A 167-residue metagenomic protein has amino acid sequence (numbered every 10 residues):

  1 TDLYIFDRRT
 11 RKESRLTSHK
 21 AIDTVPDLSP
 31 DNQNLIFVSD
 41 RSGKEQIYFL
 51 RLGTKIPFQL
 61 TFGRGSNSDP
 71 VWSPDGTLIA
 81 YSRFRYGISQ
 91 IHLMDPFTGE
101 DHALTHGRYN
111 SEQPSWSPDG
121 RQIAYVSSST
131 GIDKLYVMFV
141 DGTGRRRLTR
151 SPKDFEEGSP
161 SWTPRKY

Functional and structural regions predicted by a protein language model:
T1-Y167: Sequence signature of WD/YWTD-type beta-propeller architectures
